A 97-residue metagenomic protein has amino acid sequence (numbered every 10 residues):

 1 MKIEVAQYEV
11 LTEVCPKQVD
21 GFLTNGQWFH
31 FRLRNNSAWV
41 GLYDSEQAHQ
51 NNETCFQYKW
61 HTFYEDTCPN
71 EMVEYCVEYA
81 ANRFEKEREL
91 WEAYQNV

Functional and structural regions predicted by a protein language model:
M1-V97: Cysteine-centric segments in proteins
